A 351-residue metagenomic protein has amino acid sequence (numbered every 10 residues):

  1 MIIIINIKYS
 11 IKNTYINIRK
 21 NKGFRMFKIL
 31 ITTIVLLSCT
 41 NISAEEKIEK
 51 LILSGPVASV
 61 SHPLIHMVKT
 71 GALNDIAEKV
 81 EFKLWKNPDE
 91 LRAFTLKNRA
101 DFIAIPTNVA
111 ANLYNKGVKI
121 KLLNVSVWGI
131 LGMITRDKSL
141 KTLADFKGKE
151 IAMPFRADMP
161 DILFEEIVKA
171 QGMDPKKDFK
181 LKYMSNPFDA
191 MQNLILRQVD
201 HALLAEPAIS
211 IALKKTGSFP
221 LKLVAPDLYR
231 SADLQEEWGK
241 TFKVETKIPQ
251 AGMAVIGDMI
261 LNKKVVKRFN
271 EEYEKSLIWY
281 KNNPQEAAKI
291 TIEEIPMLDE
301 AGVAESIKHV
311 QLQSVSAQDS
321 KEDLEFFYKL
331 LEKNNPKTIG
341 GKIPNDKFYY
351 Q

Functional and structural regions predicted by a protein language model:
I18-L30: Bacterial N-terminal signal peptides that target proteins for export
I29-S38: Sec-dependent N-terminal signal peptides
T40-A44: Sec/Tat signal peptide C-region and signal peptidase I cleavage site
E46-M184, N193, D200-E206, L223-S231: Short, glycine-/small- and polar/acidic-enriched structural segments that line small-molecule recognition paths
K69, L96, N115, K169-M173 (+7 more regions): Sec-exported extracytoplasmic/periplasmic mature domains
T107-V109, P187-I290: Pocket-lining segment of extracytoplasmic ligand-binding domains
D258-N334: Secondary-structure end/capping motifs
E325-Q351: Conserved C-terminal helix/tail region of periplasmic/extracytoplasmic solute-binding proteins
